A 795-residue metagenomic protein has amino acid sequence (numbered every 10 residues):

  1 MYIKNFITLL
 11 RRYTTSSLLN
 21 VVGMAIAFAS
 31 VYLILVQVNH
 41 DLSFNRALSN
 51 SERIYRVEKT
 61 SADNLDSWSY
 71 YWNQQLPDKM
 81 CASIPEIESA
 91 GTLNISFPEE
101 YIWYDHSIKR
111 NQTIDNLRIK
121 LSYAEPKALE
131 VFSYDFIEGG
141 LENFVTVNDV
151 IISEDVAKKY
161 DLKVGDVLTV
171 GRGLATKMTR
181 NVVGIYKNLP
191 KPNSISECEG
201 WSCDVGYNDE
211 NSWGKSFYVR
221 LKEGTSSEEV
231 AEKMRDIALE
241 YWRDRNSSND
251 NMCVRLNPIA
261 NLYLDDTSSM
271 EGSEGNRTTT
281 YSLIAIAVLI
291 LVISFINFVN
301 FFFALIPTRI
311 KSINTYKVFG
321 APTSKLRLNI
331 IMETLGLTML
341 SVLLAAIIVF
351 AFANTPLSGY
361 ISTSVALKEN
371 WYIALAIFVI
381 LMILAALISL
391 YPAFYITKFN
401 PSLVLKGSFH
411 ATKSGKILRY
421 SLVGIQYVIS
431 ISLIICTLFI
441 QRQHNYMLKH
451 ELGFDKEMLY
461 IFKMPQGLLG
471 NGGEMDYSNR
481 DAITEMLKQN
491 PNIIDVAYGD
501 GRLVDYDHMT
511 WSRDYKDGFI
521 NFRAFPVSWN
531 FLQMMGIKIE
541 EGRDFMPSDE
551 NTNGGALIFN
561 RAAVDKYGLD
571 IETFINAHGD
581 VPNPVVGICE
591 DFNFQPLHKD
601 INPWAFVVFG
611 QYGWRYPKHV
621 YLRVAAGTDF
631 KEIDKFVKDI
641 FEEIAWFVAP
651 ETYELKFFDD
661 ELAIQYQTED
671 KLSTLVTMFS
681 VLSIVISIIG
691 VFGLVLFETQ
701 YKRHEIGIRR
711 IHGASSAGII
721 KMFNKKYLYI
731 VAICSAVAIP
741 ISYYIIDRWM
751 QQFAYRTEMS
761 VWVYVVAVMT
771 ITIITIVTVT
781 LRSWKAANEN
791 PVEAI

Functional and structural regions predicted by a protein language model:
M1, T8-S16, A238-A287, T308 (+6 more regions): Membrane-helix entry/capping segments
I3-T15, L19, G23, F295-L337 (+3 more regions): Intracellular coupling helices
L10, N20, D41, V57 (+24 more regions): Generic structural signal for small/hydrophobic residues in well-ordered secondary structure, especially within
R12-D41, G275-K311, M339, L418-Q443 (+3 more regions): Hydrophobic alpha-helical transmembrane segments of multi-pass inner-membrane transport and secretion
S17-L19, I26-Y55, P356-S362, I429-M458 (+1 more regions): Alpha-helical transmembrane segments
A29, L33, R255, T334-F399 (+3 more regions): Small-residue-rich transmembrane alpha-helices
I34-Y104, D115, W213-Y218, A231-K233 (+3 more regions): Membrane-proximal extracellular/periplasmic loop immediately following the first transmembrane helix
E125-E138, V150-G275, E485-Q665: Mid-to-C-terminal secondary-structure elements that act as membrane-proximal/extracytoplasmic interface segments
